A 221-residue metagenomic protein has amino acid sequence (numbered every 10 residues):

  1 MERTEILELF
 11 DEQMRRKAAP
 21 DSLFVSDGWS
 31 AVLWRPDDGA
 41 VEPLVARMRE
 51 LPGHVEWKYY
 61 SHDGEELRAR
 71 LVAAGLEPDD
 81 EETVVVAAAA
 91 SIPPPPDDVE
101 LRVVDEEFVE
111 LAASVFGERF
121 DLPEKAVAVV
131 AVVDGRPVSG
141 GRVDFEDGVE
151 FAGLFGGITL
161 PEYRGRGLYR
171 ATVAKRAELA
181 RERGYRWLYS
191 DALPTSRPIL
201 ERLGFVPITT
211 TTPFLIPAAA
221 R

Functional and structural regions predicted by a protein language model:
M1-D27, L76, V86-P93, V130-V133 (+3 more regions): Terminal substrate-recognition subdomain of acyl/acetyltransferases
M1-P52, D63-G64, R68: N-terminal charged segments
M1-R16, V32-D38, L76-P123, V127-V132 (+2 more regions): Short amphipathic alpha-helix that is part of the acyltransferase structural core
P36-E107, S190, T212-I216: Acyl-donor-binding surface of acyltransferase catalytic domains
A40-V45, G156-T159, G165-E178, E182 (+2 more regions): Conserved acetyl-CoA-binding loop-helix of GNAT-fold acetyltransferases
G53-V55, R186, V206: Short acidic/polar active-site loop segments enriched in Thr and Asp
H62-E66, V149, P194-P198: Short alpha-helical
E118-Y163, T209: A conserved beta-strand-loop-helix scaffold within acyl/acetyltransferase catalytic domains
